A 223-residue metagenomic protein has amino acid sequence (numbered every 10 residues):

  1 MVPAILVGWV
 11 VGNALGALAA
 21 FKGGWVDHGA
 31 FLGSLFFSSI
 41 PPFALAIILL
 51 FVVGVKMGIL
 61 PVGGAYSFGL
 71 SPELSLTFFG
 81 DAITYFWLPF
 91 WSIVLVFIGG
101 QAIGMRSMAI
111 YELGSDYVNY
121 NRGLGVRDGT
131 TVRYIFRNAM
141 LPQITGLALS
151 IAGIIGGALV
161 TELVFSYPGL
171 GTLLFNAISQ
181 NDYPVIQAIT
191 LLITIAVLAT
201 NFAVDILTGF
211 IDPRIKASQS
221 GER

Functional and structural regions predicted by a protein language model:
M1-V26, E73-R223: Alpha-helical transmembrane segments of integral membrane proteins, especially multi-pass inner/plasma-membrane
L18-I40: Short loop segments and helix-boundary regions at transmembrane helix junctions of multi-pass inner-membrane proteins
L32-I40, A44-I98: Membrane-water interface segments at transmembrane-helix boundaries in multipass membrane proteins
